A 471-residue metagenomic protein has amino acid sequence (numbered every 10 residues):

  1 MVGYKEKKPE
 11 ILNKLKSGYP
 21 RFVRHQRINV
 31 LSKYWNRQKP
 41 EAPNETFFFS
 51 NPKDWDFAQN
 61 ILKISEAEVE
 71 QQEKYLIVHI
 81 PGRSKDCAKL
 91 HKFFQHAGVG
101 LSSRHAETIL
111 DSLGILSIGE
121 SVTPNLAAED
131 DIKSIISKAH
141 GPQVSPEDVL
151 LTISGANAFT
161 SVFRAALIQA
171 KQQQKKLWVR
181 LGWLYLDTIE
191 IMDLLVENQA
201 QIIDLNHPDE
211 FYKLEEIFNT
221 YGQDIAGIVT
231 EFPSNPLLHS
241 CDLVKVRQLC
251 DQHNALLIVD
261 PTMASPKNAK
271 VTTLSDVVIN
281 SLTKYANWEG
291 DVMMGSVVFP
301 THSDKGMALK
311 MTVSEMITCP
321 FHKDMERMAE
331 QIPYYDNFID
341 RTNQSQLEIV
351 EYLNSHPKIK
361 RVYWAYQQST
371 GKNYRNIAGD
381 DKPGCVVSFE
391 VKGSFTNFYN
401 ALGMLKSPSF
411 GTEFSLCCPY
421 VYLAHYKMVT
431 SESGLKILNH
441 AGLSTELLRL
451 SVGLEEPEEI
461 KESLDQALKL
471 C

Functional and structural regions predicted by a protein language model:
M1-N157, A165-I168, L181-L195, Q201 (+1 more regions): Conserved N-terminal alpha-helix of the aminotransferase class I/II PLP-enzyme fold
E6, Y19-F22, Q26, V277-V429: Active-site C-terminal subdomain of aminotransferase-like
D148-K358: Conserved PLP-enzyme active-site core in the AAT-like
R375, L435-N439: Short beta-strand/turn micro-motifs at beta-sheet edges
G379-K382, A441-T445: A structural signal for short secondary-structure junctions
L450: Pyridoxal 5′-phosphate
S463-C471: C-terminal alpha-helix
